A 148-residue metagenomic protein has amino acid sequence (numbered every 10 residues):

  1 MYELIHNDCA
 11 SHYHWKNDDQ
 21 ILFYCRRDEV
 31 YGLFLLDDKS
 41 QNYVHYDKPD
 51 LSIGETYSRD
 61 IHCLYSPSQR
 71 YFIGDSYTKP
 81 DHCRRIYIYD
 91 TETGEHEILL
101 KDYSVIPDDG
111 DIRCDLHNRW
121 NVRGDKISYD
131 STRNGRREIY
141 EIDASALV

Functional and structural regions predicted by a protein language model:
M1, D28-L35, D81-Y87, G135-D143: Structural motif
M1-S11, L36-R59, D90-R113, A144-V148: Multi-bladed beta-propeller domains
E3-Y24, L51-D75, V105-K126: Conserved beta-propeller blade repeats
N17, E29, S68, H82 (+3 more regions): Short loop/turn segments that connect beta-strands within the blades of beta-propeller domains, predominantly WD40
I21, Q41-Y43, F72, H96 (+2 more regions): Hydrophobic residues embedded in beta-strands of well-ordered beta-sheets
R26-R27, Y77, T132: Short loop/turn segments immediately following the C-termini of beta-strands
S58-L99: Structured C-terminal portions of repeat-based eukaryotic scaffold domains
I112-V148: Blade-level signature of beta-propeller repeat domains, shared across WD40, Kelch, NHL, RCC1 and BNR/Asp-box propellers
